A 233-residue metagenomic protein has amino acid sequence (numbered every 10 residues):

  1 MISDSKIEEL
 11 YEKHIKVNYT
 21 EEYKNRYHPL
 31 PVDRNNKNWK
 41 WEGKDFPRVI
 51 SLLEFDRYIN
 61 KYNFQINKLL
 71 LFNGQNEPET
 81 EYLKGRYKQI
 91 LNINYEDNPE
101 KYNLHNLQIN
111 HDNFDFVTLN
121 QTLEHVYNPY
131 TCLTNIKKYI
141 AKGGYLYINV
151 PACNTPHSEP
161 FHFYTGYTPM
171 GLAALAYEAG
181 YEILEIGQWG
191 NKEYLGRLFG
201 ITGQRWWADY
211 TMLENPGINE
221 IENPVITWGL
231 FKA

Functional and structural regions predicted by a protein language model:
M1-D112, F116, P224-T227: Conserved N-terminal segment of class I S-adenosyl-L-methionine
N67, K88, G144, Y181-E182: A structural micro-motif
L71, L119, I148: Redox-cofactor binding/interface segments in oxidoreductases and associated redox assembly factors
N106, E124, A174: Active-site micro-motifs of SAM-dependent methyltransferase domains
N113, G143-G144: Surface-exposed loop/turn positions
F116-T122: A short beta-strand submotif of the Rossmann-like class I SAM-dependent methyltransferase core that lines
Y127-N135, Y145-A233: S-adenosyl-L-methionine-dependent methyltransferase catalytic module, highlighting the catalytic core
